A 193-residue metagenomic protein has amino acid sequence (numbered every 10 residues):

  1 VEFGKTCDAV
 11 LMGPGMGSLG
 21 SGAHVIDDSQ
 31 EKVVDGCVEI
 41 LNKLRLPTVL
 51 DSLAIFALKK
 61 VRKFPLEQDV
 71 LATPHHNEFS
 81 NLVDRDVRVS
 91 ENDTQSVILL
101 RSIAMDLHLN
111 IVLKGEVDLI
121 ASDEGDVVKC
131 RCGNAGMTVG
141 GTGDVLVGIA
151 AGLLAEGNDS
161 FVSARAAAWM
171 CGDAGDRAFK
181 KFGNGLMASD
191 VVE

Functional and structural regions predicted by a protein language model:
V1-C132: Glycine-rich phosphate/dinucleotide-binding loop and adjoining beta-alpha-beta core of small-molecule
N81, V139-M170: Short, small-residue alpha-helix embedded
V87-S96, G157-R165, G183-L186: Short, charged, surface-exposed loops that flank catalytic or proteolytic processing sites
V89, M170-D173: A short structural micro-motif
K129-G141: Short pre-catalytic strand/loop immediately N-terminal to key active-site residues, enriched for Gly-Thr
D173-E193: Charged C-terminal helix
